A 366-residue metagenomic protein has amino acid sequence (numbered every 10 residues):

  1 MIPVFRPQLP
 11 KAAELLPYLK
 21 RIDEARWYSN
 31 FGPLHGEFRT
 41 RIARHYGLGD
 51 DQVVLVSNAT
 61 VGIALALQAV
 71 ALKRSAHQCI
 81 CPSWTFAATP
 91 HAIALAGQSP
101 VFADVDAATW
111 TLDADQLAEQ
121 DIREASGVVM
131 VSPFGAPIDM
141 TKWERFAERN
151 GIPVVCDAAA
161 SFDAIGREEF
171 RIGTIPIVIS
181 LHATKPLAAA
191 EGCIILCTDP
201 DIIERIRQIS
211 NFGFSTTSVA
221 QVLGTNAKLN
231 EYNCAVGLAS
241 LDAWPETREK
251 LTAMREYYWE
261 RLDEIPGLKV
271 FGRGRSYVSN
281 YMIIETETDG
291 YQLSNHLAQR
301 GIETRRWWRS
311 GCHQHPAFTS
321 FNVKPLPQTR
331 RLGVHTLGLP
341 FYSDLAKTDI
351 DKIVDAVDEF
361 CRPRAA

Functional and structural regions predicted by a protein language model:
M1-S29, P340: N-terminal "arm"/small-domain region of PLP-dependent enzymes with the aminotransferase-like
L16, G36-V54, G127-V131, M140 (+2 more regions): PLP-dependent aminotransferase class I/II
W27, G36-Q78, A92-A94, F102-D104: Phosphate-binding glycine-rich loop
A66-D121, H296-L297: Conserved PLP-anchoring active-site segment centered on the Schiff-base-forming lysine
T89, W143, I206: Aromatic/hydrophobic pocket-lining residues that form π-stacking "cages" and hydrophobic walls in ligand
A96, R149-N150, R300: Helix C-cap/helix->beta junction micro-motif
A108-A189, L196, G338: Active-site phosphate-binding strand-loop segment of PLP-dependent enzymes
